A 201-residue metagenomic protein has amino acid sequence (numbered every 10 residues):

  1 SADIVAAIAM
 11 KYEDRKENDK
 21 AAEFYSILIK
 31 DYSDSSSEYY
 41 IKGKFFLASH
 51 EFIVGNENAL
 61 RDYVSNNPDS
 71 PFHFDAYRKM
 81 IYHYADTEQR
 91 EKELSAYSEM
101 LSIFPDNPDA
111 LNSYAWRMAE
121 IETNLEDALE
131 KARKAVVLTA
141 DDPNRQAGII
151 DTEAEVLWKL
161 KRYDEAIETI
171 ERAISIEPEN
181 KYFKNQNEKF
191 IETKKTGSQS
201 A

Functional and structural regions predicted by a protein language model:
S1, S35-Y40, N56, H73 (+3 more regions): Residues that mark the junctions of alpha-helical repeat units in TPR/alpha-solenoid scaffolds
R15, H50-V54, T87, I121-E122 (+2 more regions): Structural motif corresponding to the intra-repeat A-B loop/turn of tetratricopeptide repeats
S26, R61-S65, S98, R133 (+1 more regions): Alpha-solenoid helical repeat scaffolds
I29-K30, Y63-S65, S102, V136-V137 (+1 more regions): Amphipathic alpha-helical segments of tetratricopeptide repeats
S33-D34, P68-P71, P105-D106, A140 (+2 more regions): Short coil turns that delineate tetratricopeptide repeat
K44-S49, F74-D86, S98-E99, P108-V156: Alpha-helical adaptor scaffolds
N144-A147, T152, K159-A201: Terminal, low-structured helical/coil segments at or just beyond the last alpha-helical repeat
